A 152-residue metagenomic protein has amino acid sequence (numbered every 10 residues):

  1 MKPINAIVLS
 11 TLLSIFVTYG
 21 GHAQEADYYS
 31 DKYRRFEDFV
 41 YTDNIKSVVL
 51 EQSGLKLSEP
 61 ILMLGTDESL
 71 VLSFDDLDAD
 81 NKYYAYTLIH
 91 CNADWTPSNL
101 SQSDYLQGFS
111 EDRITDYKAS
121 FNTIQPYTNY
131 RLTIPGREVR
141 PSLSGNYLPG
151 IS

Functional and structural regions predicted by a protein language model:
M1-D27: Bacterial Sec-dependent N-terminal signal peptides
Y19-L50: Sec-dependent signal peptide cleavage junction
V40-H90: Contiguous beta-strand segments within globular domains
L55-E59, V71, R113-K118, R131-P135: Short structured motifs
P60-L62, S120-N122, V139: Outer-membrane beta-barrel proteins
D80-G108: Extended low-complexity, serine/threonine- and proline-enriched intrinsically disordered segments
L106-T128: Extended, solvent-exposed segments with strong compositional bias
I124-I151: Ligand-binding face of N-terminal immunoglobulin V-set domains in extracellular IgSF glycoproteins
